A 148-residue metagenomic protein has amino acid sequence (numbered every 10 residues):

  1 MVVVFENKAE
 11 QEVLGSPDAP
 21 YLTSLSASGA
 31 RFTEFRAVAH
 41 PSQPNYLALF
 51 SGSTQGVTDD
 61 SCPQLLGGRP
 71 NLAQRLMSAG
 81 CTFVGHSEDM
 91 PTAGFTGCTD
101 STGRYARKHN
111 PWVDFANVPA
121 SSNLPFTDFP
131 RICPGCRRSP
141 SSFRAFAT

Functional and structural regions predicted by a protein language model:
M1-T148: N-terminal pro-sequences and low-complexity stem/linker regions of secreted or lumenal proteins
